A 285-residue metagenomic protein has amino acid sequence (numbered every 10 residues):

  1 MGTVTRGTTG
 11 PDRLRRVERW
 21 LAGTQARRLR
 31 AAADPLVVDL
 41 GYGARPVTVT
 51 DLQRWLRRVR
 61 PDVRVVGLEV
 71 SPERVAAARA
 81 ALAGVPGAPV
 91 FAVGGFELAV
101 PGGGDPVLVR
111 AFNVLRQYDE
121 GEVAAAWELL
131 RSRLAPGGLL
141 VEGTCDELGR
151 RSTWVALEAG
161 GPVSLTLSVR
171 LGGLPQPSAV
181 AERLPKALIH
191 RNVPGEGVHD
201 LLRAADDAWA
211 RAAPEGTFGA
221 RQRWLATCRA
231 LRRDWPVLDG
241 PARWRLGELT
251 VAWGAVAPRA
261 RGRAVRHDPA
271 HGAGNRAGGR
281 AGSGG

Functional and structural regions predicted by a protein language model:
M1-P35, D39, A44-P46: Class I SAM-dependent methyltransferase Rossmann-like catalytic core, especially the SAM/SAH-binding loop
G43-A99: Class I SAM-dependent methyltransferase SAM/SAH-binding core
E97-V109: A short acidic, Gly/Pro-enriched loop at the edge of an enzyme's catalytic core that lines a small-molecule cofactor
P106-A124: A short SAM/SAH-binding and catalytic strip from SAM-dependent methyltransferases
A124-P136: A short glycine-rich, Lys/Arg-flanked "PGG" loop and its adjoining helix->strand segment in the class I
L134-L148: Conserved beta-strand signature within the Rossmann-like core of class I S-adenosyl-L-methionine
G149-A226: A conserved mid-domain beta-alpha-beta active-site/ligand-binding segment of alpha/beta enzyme cores
V198-G274: Conserved Class I S-adenosyl-L-methionine
